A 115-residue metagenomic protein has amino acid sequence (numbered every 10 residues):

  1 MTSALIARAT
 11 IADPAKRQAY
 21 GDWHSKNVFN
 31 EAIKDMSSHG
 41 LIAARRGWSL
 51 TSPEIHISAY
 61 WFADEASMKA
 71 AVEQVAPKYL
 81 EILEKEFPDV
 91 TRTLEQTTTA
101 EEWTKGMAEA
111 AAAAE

Functional and structural regions predicted by a protein language model:
M1-S3, S49-P53: Short, flexible turn/loop "capping" segments at secondary-structure junctions
T2-T10, I57: Active-site-flanking beta-strand signature of metal-NTP-handling nucleotidyl enzymes and homologous cyclase-like
I11-N27: Short, surface-exposed ligand-recognition loops at beta-strand->loop->(often short) alpha-helix junctions that present
N27-A43, S52, W61-E101, A108-E115: An amphipathic, aromatic/His-enriched active-site/gating alpha helix that lines ligand/cofactor pockets
